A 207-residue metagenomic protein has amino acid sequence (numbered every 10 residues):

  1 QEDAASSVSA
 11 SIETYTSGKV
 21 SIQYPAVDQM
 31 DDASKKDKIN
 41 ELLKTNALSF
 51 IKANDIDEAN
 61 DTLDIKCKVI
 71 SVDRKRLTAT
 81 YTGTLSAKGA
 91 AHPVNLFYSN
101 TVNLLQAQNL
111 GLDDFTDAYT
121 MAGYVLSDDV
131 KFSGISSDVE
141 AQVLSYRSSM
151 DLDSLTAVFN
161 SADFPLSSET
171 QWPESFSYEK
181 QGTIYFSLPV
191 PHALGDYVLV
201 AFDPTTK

Functional and structural regions predicted by a protein language model:
Q1-K207: Compositionally biased intrinsically disordered regions enriched in Thr/Gly
